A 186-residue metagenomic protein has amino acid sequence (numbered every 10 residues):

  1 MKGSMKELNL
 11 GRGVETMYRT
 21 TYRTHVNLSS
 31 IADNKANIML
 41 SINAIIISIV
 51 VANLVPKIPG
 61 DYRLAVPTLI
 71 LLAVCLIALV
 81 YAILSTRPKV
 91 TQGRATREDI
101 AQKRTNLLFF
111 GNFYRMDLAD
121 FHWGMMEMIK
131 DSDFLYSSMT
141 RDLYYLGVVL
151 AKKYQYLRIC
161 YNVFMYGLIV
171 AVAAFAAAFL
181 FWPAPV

Functional and structural regions predicted by a protein language model:
M1-T20, M126-D142: Short, charged cytosolic
K2-M5, L10-G11, L54, A65-P67 (+4 more regions): Short, flexible segments with low predicted structural confidence
L10-S29, G147-V149: Cytosolic juxtamembrane N-terminal segments of multi-pass membrane proteins
R23, N27-G93, L157-V186: Alpha-helical transmembrane segments and their immediate juxtamembrane boundary regions in integral membrane proteins
V50, F121-M125, M139: Generic structural signal of hydrophobic/aromatic residues within well-ordered alpha-helices of folded domains
L69-M125: Inner-leaflet juxtamembrane helices
R87, N106, F110, S138-V148 (+2 more regions): Short, highly charged low-complexity linear segments
D133-I159: Hydrophobic alpha-helical transmembrane segments and immediately flanking/interface helices in integral membrane
